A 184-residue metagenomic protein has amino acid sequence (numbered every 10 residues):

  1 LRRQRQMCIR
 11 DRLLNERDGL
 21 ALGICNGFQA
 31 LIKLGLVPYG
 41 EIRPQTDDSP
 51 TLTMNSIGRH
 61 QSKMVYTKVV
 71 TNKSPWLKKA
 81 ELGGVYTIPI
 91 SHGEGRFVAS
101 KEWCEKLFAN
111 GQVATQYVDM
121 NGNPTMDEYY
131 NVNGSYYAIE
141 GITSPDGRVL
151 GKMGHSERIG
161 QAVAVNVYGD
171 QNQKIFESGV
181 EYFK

Functional and structural regions predicted by a protein language model:
L1-I9: Single conserved hydrophobic/aromatic residue that forms the stacking wall/gate of nucleotide- or nucleobase-binding
R5, D18-L20, L150: The start of beta-strands in P-loop NTPase/AAA+ ATPase cores
R10-G19, S144-G147: A structural motif corresponding to the C-terminal end of an alpha-helix and its immediate exit/capping segment
L14-G35: Catalytic nucleophile loop
G35-G40, V167-Y168: Short secondary-structure boundary/capping segments
P38-D48: A short alpha->loop->secondary-structure connector
S49-K184: Amide-donor transfer/coupling interface in amidating biosynthetic enzymes
